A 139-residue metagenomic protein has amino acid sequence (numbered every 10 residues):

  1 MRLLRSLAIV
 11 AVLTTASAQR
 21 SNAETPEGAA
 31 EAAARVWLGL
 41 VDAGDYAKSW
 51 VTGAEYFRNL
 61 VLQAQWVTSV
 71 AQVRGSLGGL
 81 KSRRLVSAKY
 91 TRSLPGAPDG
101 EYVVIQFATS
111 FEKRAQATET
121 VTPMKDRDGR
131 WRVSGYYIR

Functional and structural regions predicted by a protein language model:
R2-L4, L13, A18-D45: Short, low-complexity N-terminal intrinsically disordered segments enriched in polar/charged residues
N22-E24, R35-L38, T52-R58, A108-S110: Second-shell loop/turn segments in exported
E31-A33, A47-G100: Short solvent-exposed beta->alpha transition segments
S87-R139: Exposed beta-sheet edge and beta->alpha loop/turn motif
